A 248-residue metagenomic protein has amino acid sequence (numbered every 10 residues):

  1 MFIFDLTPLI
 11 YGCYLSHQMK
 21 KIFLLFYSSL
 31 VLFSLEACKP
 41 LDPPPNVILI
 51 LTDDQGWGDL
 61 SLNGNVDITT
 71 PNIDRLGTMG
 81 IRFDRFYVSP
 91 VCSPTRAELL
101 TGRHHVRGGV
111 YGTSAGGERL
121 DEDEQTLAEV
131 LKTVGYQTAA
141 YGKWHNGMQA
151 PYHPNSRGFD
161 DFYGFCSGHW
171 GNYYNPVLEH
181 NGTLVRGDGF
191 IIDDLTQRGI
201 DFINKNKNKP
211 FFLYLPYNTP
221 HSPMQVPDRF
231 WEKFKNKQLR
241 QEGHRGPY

Functional and structural regions predicted by a protein language model:
I3-P43: Bacterial Sec-dependent N-terminal signal peptides
K20, F26, C38-Y248: Formylglycine-dependent sulfatase
